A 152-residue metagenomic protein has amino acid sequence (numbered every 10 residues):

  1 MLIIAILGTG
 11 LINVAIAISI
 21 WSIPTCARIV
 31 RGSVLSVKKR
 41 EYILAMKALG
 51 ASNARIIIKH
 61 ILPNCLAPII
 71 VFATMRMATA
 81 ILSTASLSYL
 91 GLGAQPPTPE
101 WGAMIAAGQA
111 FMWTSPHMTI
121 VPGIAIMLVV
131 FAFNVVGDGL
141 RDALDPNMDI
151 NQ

Functional and structural regions predicted by a protein language model:
M1, P63, A67-T84, S88 (+1 more regions): Hydrophobic alpha-helical transmembrane segments in multi-pass membrane proteins
M1-S36, P68-I70: Generic hydrophobic transmembrane alpha-helix motif, especially the helices
I3-T9, W21, A78, S83 (+1 more regions): Short helix-capping/hinge motifs at transmembrane helix termini and TM-loop junctions
L35-K39, L44-V71: Amphipathic cytosolic juxtamembrane alpha-helices at the membrane-cytosol interface of multi-pass membrane transporters
G91-G108: Short hydrophobic, aromatic-rich alpha-helical segments embedded in or entering the lipid bilayer of multi-pass
F111-N134: A membrane-interface signal for the N-terminal entry of alpha-helical transmembrane segments
V135-Q152: Short cytosolic juxtamembrane segments of multi-pass membrane proteins
